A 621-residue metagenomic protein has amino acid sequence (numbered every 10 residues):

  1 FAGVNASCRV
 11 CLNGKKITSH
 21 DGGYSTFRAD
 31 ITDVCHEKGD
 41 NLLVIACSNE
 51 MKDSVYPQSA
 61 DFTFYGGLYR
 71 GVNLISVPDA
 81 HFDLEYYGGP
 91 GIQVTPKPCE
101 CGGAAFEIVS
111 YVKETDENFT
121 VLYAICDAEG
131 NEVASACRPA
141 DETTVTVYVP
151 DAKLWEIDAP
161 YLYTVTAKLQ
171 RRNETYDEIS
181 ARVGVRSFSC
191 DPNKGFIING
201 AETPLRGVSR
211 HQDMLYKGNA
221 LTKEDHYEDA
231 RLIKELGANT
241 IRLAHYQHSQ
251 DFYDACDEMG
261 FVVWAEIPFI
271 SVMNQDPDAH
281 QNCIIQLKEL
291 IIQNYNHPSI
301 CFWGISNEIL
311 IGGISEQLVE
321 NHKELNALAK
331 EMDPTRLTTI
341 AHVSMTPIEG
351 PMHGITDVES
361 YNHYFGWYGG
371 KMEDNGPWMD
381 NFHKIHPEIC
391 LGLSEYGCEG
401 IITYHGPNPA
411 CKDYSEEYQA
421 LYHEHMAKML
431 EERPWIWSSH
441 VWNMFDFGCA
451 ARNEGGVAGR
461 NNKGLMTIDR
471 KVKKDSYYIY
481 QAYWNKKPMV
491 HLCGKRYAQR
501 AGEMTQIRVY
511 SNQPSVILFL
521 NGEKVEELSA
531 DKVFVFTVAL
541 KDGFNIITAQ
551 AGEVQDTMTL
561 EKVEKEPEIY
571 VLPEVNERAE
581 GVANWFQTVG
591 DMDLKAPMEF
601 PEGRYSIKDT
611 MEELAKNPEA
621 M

Functional and structural regions predicted by a protein language model:
F1-E85, G89, T115, L122 (+8 more regions): Accessory beta-strand-rich segments of carbohydrate-active enzymes
K15, D30, E50-V55, D61 (+6 more regions): Extended substrate-binding grooves/exosites of carbohydrate-active enzymes
H36-D40, V109-D191, G543-F544: Extended acidic/polar, glycine-enriched regions that form or flank non-catalytic beta-rich accessory modules
Q58, A136, E178-V183, E553-P573: Edge beta-strands of extracellular beta-sandwich domains
F64-Y86, R186-A201, T559-V589: Low-complexity, Pro/Ser/Thr- and charge-rich linker/hinge segments at domain boundaries
D79-E114, Q481-Q513: Surface beta-strand/loop "capping" patches
C101, V149, Y161-L162, K565-D609: Mature N-terminal, pre-catalytic/accessory segment of carbohydrate-active enzymes
